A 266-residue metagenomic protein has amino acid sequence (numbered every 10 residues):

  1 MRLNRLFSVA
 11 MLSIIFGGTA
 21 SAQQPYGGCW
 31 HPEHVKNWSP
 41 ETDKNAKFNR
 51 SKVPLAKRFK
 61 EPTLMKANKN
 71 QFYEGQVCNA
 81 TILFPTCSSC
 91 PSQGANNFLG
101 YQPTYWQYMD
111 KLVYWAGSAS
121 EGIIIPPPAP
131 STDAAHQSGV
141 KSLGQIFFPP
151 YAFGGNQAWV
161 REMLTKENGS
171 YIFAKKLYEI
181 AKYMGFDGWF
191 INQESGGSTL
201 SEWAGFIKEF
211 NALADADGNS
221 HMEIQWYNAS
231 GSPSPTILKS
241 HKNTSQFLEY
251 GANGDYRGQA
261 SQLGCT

Functional and structural regions predicted by a protein language model:
M1, T19-A22: Basic/polar N-terminal segments that are highly enriched at the extreme N-terminus, encompassing both cleavable
M1-S8: Bacterial N-terminal signal peptides that target proteins for export
S8-G17: Bacterial N-terminal signal peptides
S13-I14, Q23-Q24, M184: Compositionally biased, low-complexity repeat tracts
G17-T19, A252: Intrinsically disordered low-complexity regions specifically enriched for long asparagine
A22-N96, G100-Q102, W106, A216: N-terminal module-boundary/linker segments of secreted carbohydrate-active enzymes
N70-L263: Chitinase-like catalytic core of GlcNAc-active glycosidases
T266: Glycine-rich, aromatic-lined ligand/substrate-binding cores of catalytic and carbohydrate-binding domains
